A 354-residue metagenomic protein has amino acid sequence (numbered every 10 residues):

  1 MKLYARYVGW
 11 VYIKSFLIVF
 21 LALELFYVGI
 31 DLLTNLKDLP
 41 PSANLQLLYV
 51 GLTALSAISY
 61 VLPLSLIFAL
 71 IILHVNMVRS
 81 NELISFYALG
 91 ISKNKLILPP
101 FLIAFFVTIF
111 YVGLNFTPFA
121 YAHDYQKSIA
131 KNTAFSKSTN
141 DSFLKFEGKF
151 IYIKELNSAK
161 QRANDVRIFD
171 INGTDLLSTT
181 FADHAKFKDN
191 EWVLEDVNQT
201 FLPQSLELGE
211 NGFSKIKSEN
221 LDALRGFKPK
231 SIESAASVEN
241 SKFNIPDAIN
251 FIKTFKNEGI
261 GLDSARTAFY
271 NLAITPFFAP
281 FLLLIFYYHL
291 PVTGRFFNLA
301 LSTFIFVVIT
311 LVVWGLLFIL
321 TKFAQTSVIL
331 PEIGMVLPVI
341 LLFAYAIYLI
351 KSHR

Functional and structural regions predicted by a protein language model:
M1-F146, I232-R354: Transmembrane alpha-helices
N44, L48, L102-G209: Non-transmembrane, extracytosolic/lumenal segments of membrane-associated proteins
L52, S56, K215-L221: Non-catalytic interaction surface on structured domains
F150, K215-S218, K242-I245: Low-complexity, intrinsically disordered regions enriched in charged/polar residues
N220-V238: Short, non-transmembrane cytosolic segments of multipass membrane proteins
